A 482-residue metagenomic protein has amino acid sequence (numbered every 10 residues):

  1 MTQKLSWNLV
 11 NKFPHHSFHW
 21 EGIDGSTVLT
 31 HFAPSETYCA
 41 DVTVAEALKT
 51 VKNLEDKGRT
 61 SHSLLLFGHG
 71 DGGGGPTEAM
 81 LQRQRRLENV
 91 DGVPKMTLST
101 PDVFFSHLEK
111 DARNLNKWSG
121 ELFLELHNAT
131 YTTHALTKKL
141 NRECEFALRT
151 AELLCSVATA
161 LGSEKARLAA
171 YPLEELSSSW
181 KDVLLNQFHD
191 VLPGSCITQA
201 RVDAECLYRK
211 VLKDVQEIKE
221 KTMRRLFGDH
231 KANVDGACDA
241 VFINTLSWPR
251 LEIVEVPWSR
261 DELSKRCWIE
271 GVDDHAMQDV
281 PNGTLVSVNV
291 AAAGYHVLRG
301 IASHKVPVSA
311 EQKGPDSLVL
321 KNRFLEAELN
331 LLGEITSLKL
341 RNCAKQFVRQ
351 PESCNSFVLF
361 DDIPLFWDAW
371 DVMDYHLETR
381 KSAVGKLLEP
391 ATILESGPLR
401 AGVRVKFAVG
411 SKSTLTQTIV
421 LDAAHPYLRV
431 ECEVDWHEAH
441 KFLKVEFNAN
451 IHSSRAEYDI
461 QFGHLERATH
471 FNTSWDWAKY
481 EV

Functional and structural regions predicted by a protein language model:
M1-F242, V272, P281, V286-A292 (+4 more regions): Catalytic-domain carbohydrate-binding cleft regions of carbohydrate-active enzymes
Q3-K12, V256-D261, H304-G314, L325-L329 (+1 more regions): Short linear motifs in intrinsically disordered
H16, E252, K265, G314-D316 (+2 more regions): Residue-level marker for the onset of beta-strands and adjacent loop->beta junctions in well-ordered domains
I243-S264, L443-N450: Surface-exposed beta-strand/loop patches in extracellular or lumenal glycoproteins
T245-P249, R299-F360, D435: Beta-strand-rich N-terminal accessory domains
L251, N289-I301: Short Pro-Gly-centered flexible turn/kink motifs
L263-V272: Change to "...patches in solvent-exposed regions of secreted, membrane-anchored, or virion-exposed structural
S353-A383: A short, charged
